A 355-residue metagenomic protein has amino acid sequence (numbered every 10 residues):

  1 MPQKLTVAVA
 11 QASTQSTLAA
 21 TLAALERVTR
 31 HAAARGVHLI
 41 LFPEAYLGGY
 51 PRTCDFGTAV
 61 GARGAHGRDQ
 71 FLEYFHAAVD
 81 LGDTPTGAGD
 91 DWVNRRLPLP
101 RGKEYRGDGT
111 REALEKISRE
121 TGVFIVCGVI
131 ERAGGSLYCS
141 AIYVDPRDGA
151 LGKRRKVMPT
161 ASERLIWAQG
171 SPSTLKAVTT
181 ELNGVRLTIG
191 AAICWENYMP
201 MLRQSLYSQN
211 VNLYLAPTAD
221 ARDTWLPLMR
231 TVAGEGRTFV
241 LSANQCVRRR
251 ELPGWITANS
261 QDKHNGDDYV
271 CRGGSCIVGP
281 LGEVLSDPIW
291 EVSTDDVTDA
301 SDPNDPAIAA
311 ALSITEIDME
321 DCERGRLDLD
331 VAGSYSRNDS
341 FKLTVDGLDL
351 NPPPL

Functional and structural regions predicted by a protein language model:
M1-L39: N-terminal active-site segment of His-dependent metallophosphoesterases
M1-Q3, R63, P354-L355: Eukaryotic N-terminal targeting leaders
L18, R30-R147, D220-R222, L226-G236: Cys-nucleophile CN-hydrolase/nitrilase-fold catalytic domain and related Cys-dependent amidase chemistry that acts on
H38, N212-L213: Short acidic/polar active-site loop segments enriched in Thr and Asp
G102-K116, E120-V123, E131-N212, T218-T231 (+1 more regions): Active-site catalytic loop in hydrolytic enzyme cores
G128, P217, A243-N244: Generic beta-sheet signal
Q245-L355: C-terminal beta-strand edge segments of enzyme domains
